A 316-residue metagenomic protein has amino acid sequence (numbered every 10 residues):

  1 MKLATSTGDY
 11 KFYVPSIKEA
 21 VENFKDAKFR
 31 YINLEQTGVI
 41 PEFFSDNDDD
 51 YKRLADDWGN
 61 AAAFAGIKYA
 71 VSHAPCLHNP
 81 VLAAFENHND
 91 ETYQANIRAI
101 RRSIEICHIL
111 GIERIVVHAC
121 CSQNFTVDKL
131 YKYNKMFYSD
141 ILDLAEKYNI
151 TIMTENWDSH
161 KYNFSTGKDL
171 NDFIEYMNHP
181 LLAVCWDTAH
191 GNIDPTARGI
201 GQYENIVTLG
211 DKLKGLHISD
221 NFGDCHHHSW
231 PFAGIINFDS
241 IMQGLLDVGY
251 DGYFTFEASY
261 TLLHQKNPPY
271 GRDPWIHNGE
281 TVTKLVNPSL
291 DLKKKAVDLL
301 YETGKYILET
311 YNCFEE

Functional and structural regions predicted by a protein language model:
M1-A4, V14-K28, F164-E316: Histidine-acidic metal/acid-base catalytic patches
S6-Y10, E35-V39, A74-L77, C120-S122 (+5 more regions): Active-site beta-loop-alpha junctions enriched in small/polar residues
D9, S45, A84-Q94, A189 (+1 more regions): The substrate-binding groove and active-site-proximal loops of carbohydrate-active enzymes, especially glycoside
I17-I40, L110-G111: Catalytic domains of carbohydrate-active enzymes, especially glycoside hydrolases
E19, N60-F64, N79-V184, I193 (+3 more regions): Active-site acidic/histidine proton-transfer and metal-coordination neighborhood in alpha/beta enzyme cores
F29, L34, I67, C107 (+3 more regions): A structural motif
N33-G59, A119-F125: Glycine-rich, proline-tolerant flexible connector loops at the mouths of alpha/beta enzymes
I40-F44, N79-E86, Q123-V127, N192-P195 (+2 more regions): A short acidic, helix-capping loop that chelates divalent metal ions and anchors anionic groups
